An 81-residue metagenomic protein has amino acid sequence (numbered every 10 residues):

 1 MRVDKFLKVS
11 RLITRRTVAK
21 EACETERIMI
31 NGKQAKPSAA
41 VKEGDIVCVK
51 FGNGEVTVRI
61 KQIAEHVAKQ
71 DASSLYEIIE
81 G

Functional and structural regions predicted by a protein language model:
M1-V41: A basic, amphipathic helix-loop patch mediating RNA/tRNA/ribosome contacts
N53-G81: C-terminal structural segments of small proteins and small subunits
